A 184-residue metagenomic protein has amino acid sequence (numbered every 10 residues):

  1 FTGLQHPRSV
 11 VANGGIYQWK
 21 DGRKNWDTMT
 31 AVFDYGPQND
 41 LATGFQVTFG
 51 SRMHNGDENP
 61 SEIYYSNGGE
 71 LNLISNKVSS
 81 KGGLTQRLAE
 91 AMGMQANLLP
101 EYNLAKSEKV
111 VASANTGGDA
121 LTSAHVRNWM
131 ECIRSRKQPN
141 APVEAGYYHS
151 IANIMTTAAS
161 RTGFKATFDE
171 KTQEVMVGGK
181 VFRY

Functional and structural regions predicted by a protein language model:
F1-E144, Y148-Y184: Contiguous beta-strand/loop segments that form the cofactor/metal-binding neighborhood of enzyme cores
